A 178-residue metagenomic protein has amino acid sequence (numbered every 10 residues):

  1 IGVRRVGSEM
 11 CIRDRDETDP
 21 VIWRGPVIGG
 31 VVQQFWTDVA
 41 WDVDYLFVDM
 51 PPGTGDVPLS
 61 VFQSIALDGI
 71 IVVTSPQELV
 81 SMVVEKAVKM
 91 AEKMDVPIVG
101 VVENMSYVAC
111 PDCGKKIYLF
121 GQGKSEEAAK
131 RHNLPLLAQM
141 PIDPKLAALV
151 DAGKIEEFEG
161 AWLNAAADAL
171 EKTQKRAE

Functional and structural regions predicted by a protein language model:
I1-I12: Single conserved hydrophobic/aromatic residue that forms the stacking wall/gate of nucleotide- or nucleobase-binding
V6-G7, I65-A66, M94, H132-N133: Short, structured coil segments at secondary-structure junctions
G7-S8, V32, D49-M50, V84 (+3 more regions): Residue-level signature of catalytic and energy-coupling elements of molecular machines, predominantly ATP/GTP-dependent
R13-P26, Q34-S60: Switch II (G3) loop of P-loop NTPases
R13-R15, P52-T54, P76-V80, M105-A109 (+1 more regions): Conserved nucleotide-binding/hydrolysis micro-motifs of P-loop NTPases
R24-V31, G53-V57, L79-V83, M94 (+3 more regions): Helical mechanochemical/support elements of P-loop NTPase systems and associated helical scaffolds
D38-A40, P58-E78: Inter-motif core of Ras-like GTPase G domains
V88-E178: C-terminal lobe/tail of nucleotide-utilizing enzymes
